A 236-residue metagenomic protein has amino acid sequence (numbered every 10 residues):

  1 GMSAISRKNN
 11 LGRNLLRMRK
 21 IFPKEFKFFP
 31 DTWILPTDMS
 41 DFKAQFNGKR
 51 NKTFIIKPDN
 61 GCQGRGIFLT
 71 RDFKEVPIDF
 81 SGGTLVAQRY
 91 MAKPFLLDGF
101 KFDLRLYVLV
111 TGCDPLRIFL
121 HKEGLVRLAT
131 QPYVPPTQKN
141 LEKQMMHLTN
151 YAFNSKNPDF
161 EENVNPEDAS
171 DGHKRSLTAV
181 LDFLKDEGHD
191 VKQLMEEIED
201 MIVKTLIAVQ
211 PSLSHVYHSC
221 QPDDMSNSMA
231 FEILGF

Functional and structural regions predicted by a protein language model:
G1-T53, N60-C62, D72-I78: Conserved N-proximal alpha/beta basic substrate-recognition cap immediately N-terminal to, or forming the N-lobe
D41, Q45, K49-F236: Catalytic core of tubulin tyrosine ligase-like
